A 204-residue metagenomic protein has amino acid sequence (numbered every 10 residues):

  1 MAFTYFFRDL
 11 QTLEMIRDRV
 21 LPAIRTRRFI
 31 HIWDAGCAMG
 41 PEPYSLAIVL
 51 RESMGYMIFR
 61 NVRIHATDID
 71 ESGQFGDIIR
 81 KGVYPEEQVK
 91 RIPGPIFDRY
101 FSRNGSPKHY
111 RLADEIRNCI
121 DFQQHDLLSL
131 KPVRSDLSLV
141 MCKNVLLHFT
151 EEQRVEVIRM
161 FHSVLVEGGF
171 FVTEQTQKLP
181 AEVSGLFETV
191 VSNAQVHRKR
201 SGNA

Functional and structural regions predicted by a protein language model:
M1-W33: Conserved AdoMet
R25, Y84, V166: Short conserved AdoMet
R28-S45, I64-H65: Conserved class I S-adenosyl-L-methionine
M39-M57: Conserved SAM-binding loop of SAM-dependent methyltransferases across substrates and taxa, primarily the Class I
Y56, R60-M141, V145-F149, Q153 (+1 more regions): Extended basic-aromatic, gly/pro-enriched interface segments that bind polyanionic ligands
L139, P180-A204: Core SAM-dependent methyltransferase catalytic element
V155-E167: A short glycine-rich, Lys/Arg-flanked "PGG" loop and its adjoining helix->strand segment in the class I
E167-Q175: Conserved beta-strand signature within the Rossmann-like core of class I S-adenosyl-L-methionine
